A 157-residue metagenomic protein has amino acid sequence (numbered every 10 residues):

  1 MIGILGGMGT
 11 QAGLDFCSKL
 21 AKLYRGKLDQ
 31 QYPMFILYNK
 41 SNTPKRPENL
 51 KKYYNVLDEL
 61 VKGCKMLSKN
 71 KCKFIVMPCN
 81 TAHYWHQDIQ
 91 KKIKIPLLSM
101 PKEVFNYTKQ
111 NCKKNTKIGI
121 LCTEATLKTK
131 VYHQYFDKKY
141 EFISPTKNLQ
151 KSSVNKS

Functional and structural regions predicted by a protein language model:
M1-S157: Non-catalytic structural scaffold of enzyme domains
